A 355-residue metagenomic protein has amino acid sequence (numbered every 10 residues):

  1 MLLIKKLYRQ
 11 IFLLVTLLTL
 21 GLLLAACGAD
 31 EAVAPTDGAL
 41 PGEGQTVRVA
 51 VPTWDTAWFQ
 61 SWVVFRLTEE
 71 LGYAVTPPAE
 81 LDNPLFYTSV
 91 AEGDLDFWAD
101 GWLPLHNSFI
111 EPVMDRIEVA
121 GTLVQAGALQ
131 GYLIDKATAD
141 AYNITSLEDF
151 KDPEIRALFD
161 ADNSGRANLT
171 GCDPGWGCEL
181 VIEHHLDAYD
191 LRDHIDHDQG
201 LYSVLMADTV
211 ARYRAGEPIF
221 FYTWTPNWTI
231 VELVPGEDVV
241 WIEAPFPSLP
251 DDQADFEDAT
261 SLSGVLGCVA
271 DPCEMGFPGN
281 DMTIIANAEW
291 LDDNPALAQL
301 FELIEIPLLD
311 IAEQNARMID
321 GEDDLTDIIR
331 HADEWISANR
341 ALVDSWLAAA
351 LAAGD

Functional and structural regions predicted by a protein language model:
L22-A26: C-terminal motif of bacterial Sec signal peptides marking the signal peptidase cleavage site
G28-D30: Bacterial signal peptide processing site
G42-T56, Y73-A79, R166-T170, F301: Short, well-ordered beta-strand elements
W54-D55, Y73-T88, H197-D208: Short helix-initiation/N-cap motifs at beta->coil->alpha
S61, L81-R116, D208-A211, W228-V234: Pocket-flanking alpha-helical
P104, A188-D190, H197-A312: Flexible, solvent-exposed loop/hinge segments that line or gate ligand/substrate-binding clefts
E118-G171: A conserved helix-loop-strand patch within extracytoplasmic ligand-binding domains of the periplasmic binding
Q130-D140, D281-D293, R317: A bilobed periplasmic-binding-protein/Venus flytrap-type ligand-binding module shared by bacterial periplasmic
